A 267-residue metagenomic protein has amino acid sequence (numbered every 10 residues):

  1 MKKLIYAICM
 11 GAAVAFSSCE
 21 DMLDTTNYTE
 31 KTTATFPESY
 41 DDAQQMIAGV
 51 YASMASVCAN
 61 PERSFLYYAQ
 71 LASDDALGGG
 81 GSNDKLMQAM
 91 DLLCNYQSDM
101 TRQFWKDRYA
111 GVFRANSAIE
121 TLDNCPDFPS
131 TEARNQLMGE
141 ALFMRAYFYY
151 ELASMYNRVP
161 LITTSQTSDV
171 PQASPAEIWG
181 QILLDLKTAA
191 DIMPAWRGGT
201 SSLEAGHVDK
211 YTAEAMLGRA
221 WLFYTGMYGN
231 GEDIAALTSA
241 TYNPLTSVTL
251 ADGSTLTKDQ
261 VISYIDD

Functional and structural regions predicted by a protein language model:
L4, C19-Y67, A72, C94-N95 (+1 more regions): Membrane-proximal, proline-rich intrinsically disordered regions
A7-A15: Bacterial N-terminal signal peptides
S39-A59, G81-Y156, Q166-G180, L184-S202: Conserved, well-structured interaction surfaces
L142, E214-A220: TPR/Sel1-like alpha-solenoid repeat signature
A153-S154, P160, R197, F223-E232: Short coil/turn linking the two alpha-helices of tandem helical-hairpin repeats
A205-M216: Amphipathic alpha-helical protein-interaction segments enriched in hydrophobic
G231-D259: A solvent-exposed, charged loop/short amphipathic helix patch at secondary-structure junctions
